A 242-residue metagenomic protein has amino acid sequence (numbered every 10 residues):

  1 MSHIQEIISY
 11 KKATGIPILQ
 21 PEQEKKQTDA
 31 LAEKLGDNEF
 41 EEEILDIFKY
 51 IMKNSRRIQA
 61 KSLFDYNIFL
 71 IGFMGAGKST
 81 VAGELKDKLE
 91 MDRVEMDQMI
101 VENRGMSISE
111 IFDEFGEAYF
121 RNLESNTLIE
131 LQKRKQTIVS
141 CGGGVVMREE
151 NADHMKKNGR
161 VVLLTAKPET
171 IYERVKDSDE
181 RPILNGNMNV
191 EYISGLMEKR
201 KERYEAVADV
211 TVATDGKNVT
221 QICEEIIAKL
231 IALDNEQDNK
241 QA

Functional and structural regions predicted by a protein language model:
M1-F64: Domain-level signature for soluble enzymes in the chorismate/prephenate branch of the shikimate pathway
L70: Hydrophobic anchor at the beta1->P-loop junction of P-loop NTPases
F73: P-loop (Walker A) phosphate-binding loop of NTP-binding proteins
K78: Conserved lysine of the Walker
V81: Hydrophobic positions on the alpha1 helix immediately C-terminal to the Walker A/P-loop
E84, K88, E198-A242: NTP-dependent small-molecule kinase module
E95-V145, N151-H154, R181: ATP-dependent small-molecule kinase phosphotransfer cores that center on conserved nucleotide phosphate-binding segments
K157-E202: A glycine- and Lys/Arg-enriched "phosphate-lid" helix/loop adjacent to the NTP-binding pocket of small-molecule kinases
